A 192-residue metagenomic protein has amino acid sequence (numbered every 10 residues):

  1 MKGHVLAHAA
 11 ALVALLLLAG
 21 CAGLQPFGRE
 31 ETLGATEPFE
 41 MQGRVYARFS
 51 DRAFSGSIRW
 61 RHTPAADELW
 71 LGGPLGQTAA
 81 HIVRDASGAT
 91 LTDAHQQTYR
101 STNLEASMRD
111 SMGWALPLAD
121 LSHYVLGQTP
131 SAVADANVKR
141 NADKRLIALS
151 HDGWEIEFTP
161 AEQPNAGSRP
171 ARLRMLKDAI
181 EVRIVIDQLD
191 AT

Functional and structural regions predicted by a protein language model:
M1-G23: Sec-dependent bacterial lipoprotein signal peptides
L15-P38: Bacterial Sec signal peptide processing site at the extreme N-terminus
A22-G23, R44-A47, T92, L176 (+1 more regions): Charge-rich amphipathic alpha-helical interaction elements
P38-A79: Post-signal-peptide N-terminal segment of Sec-exported extracytoplasmic proteins
R52-G56, V83, E181-R183: Amphipathic hydrophobic-ligand
A66-P117: An acidic-aromatic
H95-L149: Flexible, processing/modification-adjacent segments and terminal tails in exported/periplasmic/extracellular proteins
T129-T192: Gly/Pro-enriched, hydrophobic low-complexity segments that function as extracytoplasmic propeptides/linkers
